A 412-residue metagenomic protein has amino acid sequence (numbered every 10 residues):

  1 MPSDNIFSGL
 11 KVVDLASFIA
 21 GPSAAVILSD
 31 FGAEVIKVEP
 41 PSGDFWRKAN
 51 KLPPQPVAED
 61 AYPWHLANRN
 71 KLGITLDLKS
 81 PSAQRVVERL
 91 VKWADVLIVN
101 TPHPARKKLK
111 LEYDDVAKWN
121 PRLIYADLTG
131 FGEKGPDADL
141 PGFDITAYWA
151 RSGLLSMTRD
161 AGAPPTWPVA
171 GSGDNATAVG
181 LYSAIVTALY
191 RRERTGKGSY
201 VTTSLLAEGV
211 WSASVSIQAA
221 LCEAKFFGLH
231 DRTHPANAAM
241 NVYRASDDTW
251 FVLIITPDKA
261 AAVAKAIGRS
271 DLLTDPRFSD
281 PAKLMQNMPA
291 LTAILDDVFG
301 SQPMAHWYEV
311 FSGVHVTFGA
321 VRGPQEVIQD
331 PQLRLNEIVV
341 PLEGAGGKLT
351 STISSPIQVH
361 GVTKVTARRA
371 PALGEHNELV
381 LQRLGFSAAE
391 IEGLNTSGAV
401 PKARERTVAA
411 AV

Functional and structural regions predicted by a protein language model:
M1-R194, I294, A372, E378-V412: N-terminal helix-loop segment corresponding to the beta1-alpha1 unit of nucleotide/adenylate-binding folds
S42, G130-G132, L205-V210, D247-T249 (+2 more regions): Glycine-rich beta-alpha junction loops
E133, G162-S172, E193-G209, L229-P235 (+1 more regions): Conserved Rossmann-fold dehydrogenase catalytic segment
R151, A178-G198, V215-E223, K265-D271: Oxidoreductase and adenylate-handling cofactor-binding alpha/beta cores
P168-V186, L205-A213, I255-A262: Mid-domain beta-loop-alpha active-site segment that forms a flexible, acidic cofactor/metal-binding surface
E223-M240, S355: Active-site Gly/Thr loop motif
A239-V314, F318: Aromatic-enriched alpha-helical interface/lid elements that frame and gate functional surfaces
G313-A367: A glycine-rich dinucleotide-binding beta-alpha-beta segment and adjacent secondary-structure elements that constitute
